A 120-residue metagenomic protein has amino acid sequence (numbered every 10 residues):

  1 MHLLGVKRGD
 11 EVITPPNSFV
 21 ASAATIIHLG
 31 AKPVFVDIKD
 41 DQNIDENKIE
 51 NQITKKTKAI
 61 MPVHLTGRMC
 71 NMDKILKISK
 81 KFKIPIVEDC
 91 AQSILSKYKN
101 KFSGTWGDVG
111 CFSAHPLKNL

Functional and structural regions predicted by a protein language model:
H2-C90, K97: PLP-dependent aminotransferase-like
E88-L120: Conserved active-site segment immediately N-terminal to the catalytic lysine that forms the internal aldimine
